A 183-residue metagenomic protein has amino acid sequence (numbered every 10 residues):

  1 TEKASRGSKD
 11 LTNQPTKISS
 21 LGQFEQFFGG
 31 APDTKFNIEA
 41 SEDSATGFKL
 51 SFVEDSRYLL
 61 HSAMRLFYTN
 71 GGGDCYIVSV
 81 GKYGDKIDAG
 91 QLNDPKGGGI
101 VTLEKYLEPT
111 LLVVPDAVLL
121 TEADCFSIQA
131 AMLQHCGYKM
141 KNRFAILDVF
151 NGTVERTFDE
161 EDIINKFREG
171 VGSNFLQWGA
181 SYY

Functional and structural regions predicted by a protein language model:
T1-Y183: Surface-exposed assembly/interface segments
